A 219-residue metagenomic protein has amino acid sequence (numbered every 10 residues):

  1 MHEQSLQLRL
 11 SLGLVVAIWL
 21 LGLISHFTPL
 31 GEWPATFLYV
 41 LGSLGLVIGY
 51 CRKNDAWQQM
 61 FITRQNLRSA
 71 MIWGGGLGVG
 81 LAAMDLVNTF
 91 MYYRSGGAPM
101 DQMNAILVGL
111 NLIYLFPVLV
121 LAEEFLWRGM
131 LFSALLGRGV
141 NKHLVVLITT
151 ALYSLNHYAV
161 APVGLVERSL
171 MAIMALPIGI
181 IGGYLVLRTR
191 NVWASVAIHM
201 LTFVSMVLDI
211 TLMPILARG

Functional and structural regions predicted by a protein language model:
M1-L6, F61-R64: Short, Lys/Arg-rich N-terminal segment immediately upstream of the first membrane anchor
E3-N54, Q102: Alpha-helical transmembrane segments in multi-pass membrane proteins
S5-G22, W73-L81, V146-L152: Alpha-helical transmembrane segments
S5-R9, P29-T36, R68-I72, G139-H143 (+1 more regions): Membrane-water interface of alpha-helical transmembrane segments
V15-L30, D85-F90, S154-H157, F203: Membrane-embedded alpha-helical segments in integral membrane proteins
T28-L30, W57-A122, G137, L216-G219: Juxtamembrane helix-loop-helix connectors linking adjacent transmembrane helices in multi-pass membrane enzymes
G31-L38, G97-L107, V166-L176: Non-cytosolic membrane-interface motifs at loop->transmembrane helix junctions
V108-G219: Transmembrane helix-loop-helix hairpins at the membrane interface of multi-pass integral membrane proteins
